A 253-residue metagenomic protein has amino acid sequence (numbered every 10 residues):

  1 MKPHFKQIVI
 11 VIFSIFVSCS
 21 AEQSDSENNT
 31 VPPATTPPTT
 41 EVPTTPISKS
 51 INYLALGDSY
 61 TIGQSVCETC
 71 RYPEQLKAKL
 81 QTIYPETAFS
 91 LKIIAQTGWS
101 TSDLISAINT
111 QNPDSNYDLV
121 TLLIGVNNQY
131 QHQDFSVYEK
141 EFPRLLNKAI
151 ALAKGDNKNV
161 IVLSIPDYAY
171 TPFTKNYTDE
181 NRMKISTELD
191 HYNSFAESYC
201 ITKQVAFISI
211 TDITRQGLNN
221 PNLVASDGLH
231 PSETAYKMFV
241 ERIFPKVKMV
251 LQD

Functional and structural regions predicted by a protein language model:
M1-V9: Bacterial N-terminal signal peptides that target proteins for export
I15-S18: C-terminal motif of bacterial Sec signal peptides marking the signal peptidase cleavage site
S20-Q23: Bacterial signal peptide processing site
E27-T97, A107-S115: Serine-esterase "nucleophile elbow" of acetyl-processing enzymes
G63, T101, N128: Short beta->alpha connector loops of Rossmann-like oxidoreductase domains
I94-W99, I124-V126: Cell-envelope and extracellular/periplasmic
I105-D253: Alpha-helical cap/lid subdomain in secreted, periplasmic, or secretory-pathway luminal O-acyl-processing enzymes
